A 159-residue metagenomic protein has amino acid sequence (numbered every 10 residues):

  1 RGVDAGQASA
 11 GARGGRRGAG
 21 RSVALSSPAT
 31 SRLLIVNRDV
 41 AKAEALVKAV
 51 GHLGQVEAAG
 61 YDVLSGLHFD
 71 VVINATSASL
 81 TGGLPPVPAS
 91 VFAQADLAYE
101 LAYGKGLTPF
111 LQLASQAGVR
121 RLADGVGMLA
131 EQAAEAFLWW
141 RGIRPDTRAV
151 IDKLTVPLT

Functional and structural regions predicted by a protein language model:
R1-D4, S90-F92: Glycine-rich helix-loop-beta junction characteristic of Rossmann-like nucleotide cofactor-binding loops
G2-S26, N37: Glycine-rich adenosine-cofactor-binding loop
A19, V23-S27, K48-A49, Q112 (+1 more regions): Short, well-ordered alpha-helices that flank and scaffold nucleotide-derived cofactor binding pockets
P28-L53: NAD(P)-binding Rossmann-fold cofactor-contacting core
G54-F69: Short acidic low-complexity segments
N74-S79, A102-Y103: Short glycine-/small-residue-rich Rossmann-like dinucleotide-binding loops
G83, V87-P88, Q94-T147, K153: Rossmann-fold NAD(P)-binding glycine/threonine-rich loop
